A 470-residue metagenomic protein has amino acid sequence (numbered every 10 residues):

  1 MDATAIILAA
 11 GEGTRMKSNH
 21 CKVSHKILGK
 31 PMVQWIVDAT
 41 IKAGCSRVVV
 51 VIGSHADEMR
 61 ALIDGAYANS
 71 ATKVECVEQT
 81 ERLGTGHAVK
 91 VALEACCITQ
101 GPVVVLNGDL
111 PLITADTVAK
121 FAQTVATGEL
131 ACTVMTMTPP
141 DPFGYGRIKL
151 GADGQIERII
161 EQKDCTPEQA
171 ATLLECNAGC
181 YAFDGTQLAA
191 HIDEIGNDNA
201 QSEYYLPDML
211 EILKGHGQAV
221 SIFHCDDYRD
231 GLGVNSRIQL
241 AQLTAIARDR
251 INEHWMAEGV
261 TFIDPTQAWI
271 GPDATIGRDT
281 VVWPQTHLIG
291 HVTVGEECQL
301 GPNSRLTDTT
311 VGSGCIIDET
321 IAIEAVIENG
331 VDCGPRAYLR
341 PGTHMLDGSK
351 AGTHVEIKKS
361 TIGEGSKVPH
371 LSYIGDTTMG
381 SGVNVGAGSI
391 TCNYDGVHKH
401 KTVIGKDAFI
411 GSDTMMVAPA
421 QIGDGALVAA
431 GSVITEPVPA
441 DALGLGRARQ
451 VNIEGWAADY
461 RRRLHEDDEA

Functional and structural regions predicted by a protein language model:
M1-S18: N-terminal nucleotide-binding beta1-loop-alpha1 segment
T4, P31-Q123, H465-E466: Conserved N-terminal catalytic core of the sugar/cofactor nucleotidyltransferase
C45, Q100, E129-C132, Q218: Short, high-confidence coil segments that cap the C-terminus of an alpha-helix and link into the following beta-strand
D57, I113-A200: Conserved core of the sugar-phosphate nucleotidyltransferase
E157-D249, E253: Catalytic-core segments of class I nucleotidyltransferases/pyrophosphorylases that form NMP-activated intermediates
N177-C180, P272, H400, A418: Glycine/small-residue-rich pyrophosphate-binding loop that anchors the diphosphate of NDP-sugar donors
G215-D318, I327-G330: Extended, small-residue-rich solenoid/repeat segments and analogous flexible loops that form exposed scaffolds
I316-A470: Glycine-rich hexapeptide-repeat left-handed beta-helix
